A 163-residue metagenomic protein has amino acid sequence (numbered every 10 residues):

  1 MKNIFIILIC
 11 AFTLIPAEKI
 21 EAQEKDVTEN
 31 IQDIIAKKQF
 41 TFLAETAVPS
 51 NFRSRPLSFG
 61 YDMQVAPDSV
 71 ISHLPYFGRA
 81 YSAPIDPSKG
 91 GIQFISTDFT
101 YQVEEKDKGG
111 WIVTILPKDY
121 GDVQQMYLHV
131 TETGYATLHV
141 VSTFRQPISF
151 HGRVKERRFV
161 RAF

Functional and structural regions predicted by a protein language model:
M1-V27: Bacterial Sec-dependent N-terminal signal peptides
I4, K38, S50, I95-T97: Surface-exposed loop/turn and secondary-structure junction residues enriched for glycine/proline
A22-E24, V48-P56, I85, K89-I95 (+1 more regions): Short, solvent-exposed secondary-structure boundary motifs
E24-P84, R161-A162: N-terminal secretory signal peptides
S69-D107: Mid-chain, structured segments of secreted extracytoplasmic proteins
T97-F163: Helix-rich interaction surfaces within compact, conserved domain-sized segments that mediate assembly or partner
